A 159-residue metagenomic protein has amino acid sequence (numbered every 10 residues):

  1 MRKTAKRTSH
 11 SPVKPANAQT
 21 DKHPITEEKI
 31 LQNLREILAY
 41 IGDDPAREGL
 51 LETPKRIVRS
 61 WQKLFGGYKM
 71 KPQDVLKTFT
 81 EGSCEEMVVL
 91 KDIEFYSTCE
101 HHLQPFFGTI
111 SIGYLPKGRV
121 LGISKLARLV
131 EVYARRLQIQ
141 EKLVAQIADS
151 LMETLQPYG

Functional and structural regions predicted by a protein language model:
R2-G159: A domain-level signal for the structural core that forms small-molecule/cofactor-binding pockets and catalytic centers
